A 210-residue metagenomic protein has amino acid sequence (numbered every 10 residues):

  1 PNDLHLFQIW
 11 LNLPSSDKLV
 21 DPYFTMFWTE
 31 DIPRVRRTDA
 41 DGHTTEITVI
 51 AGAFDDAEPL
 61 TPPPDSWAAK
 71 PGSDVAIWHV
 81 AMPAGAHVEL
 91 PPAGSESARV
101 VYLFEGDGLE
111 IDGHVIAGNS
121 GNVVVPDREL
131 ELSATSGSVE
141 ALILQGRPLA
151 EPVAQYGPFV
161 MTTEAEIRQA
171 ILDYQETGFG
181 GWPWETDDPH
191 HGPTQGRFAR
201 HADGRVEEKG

Functional and structural regions predicted by a protein language model:
P1-G210: Jelly-roll (double-stranded beta-helix
